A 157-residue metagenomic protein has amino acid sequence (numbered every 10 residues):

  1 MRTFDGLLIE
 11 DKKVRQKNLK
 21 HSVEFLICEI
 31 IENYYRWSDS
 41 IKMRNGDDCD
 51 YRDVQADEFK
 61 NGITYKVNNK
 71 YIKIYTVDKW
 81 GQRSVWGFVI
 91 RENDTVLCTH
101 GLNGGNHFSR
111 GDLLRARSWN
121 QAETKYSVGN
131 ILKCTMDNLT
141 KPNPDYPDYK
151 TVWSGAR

Functional and structural regions predicted by a protein language model:
D11-Q55: Short, non-transmembrane alpha-helical segments in secretory-pathway proteins
Y34, K42-G46, N61-G62, D94 (+2 more regions): Short, flexible coil/linker elements and helix-boundary hinge sites characteristic of intrinsically disordered
Y51-H107: Amphipathic, interaction-prone secondary-structure segments
H100-L139: A short, surface-exposed interaction/processing loop segment used at functional sites
L132-R157: C-terminal partner/receptor-binding element of secreted or periplasmic proteins
